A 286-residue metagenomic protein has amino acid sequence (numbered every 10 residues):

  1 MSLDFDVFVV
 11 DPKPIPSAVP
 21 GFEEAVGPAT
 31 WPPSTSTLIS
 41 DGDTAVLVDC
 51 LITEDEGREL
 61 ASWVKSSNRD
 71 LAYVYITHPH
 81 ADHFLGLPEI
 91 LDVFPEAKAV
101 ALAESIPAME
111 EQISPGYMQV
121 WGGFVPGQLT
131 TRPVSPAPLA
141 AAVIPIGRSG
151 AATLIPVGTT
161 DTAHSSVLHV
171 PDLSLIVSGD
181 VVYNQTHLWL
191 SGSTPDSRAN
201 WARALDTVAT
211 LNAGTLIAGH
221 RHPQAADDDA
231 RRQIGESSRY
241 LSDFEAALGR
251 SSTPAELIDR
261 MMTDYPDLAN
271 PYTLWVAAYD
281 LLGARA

Functional and structural regions predicted by a protein language model:
M1-D43: Zn-dependent metallo-beta-lactamase
D4-D11, V46-D49, A151-V157, I176-D180: Active-site-proximal beta-strand elements of phosphoester/diester hydrolases
I39, D49, V64, H78 (+6 more regions): Divalent metal-coordination and catalytic microenvironments
V48-C50, A72-H80, V100-A103, I176-G179 (+1 more regions): Active-site neighborhood of phospho(di)ester-bond hydrolases with catalytic His/Asp-centered motifs
D55-A101: Active-site metal-binding motif and surrounding structural segment of the metallo-beta-lactamase
I106-H164, P171-D172, L205, A209: Metallo-beta-lactamase
Q119, T210-T215, P223-A286: Accessory terminal helices/loops
V157-G235, D243: Metallo-beta-lactamase
